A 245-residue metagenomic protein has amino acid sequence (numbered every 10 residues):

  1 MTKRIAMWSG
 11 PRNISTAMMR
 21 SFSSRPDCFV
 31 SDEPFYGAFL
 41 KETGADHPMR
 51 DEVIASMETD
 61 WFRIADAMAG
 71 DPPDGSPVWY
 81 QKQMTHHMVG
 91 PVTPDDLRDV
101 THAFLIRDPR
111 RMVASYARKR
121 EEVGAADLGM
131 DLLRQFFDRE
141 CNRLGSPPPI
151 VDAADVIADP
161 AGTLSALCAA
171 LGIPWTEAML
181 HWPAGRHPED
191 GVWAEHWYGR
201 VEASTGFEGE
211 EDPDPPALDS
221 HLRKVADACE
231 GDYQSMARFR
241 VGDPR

Functional and structural regions predicted by a protein language model:
M1-D74: PAPS-dependent sulfotransferase catalytic core
M1-I5, P174-R245: PAPS-dependent sulfotransferases, especially Golgi type II membrane carbohydrate sulfotransferases
A6-M7, W79-Q81, P149-D152: Short catalytic-loop micro-motif centered on adjacent basic/acidic residues
A38-L40, M112, G185: Generic structural signal for helix capping and beta-alpha/helix-loop junctions
R50-E58, G124-L128, H196-G206: A polyampholytic, Gly/Pro-enriched intrinsically disordered region
R50-I106: A basic- and aromatic-enriched beta-loop-alpha substructure that forms the phosphate/nucleotide- and DNA/RNA-contacting
S56-R63, M84-T85, A125-L132, D159 (+2 more regions): Soluble or luminal CAZymes and related metallo-dependent hydrolases
M84-A178, V192, Y198-G199: PAPS-dependent sulfotransferase catalytic domain
